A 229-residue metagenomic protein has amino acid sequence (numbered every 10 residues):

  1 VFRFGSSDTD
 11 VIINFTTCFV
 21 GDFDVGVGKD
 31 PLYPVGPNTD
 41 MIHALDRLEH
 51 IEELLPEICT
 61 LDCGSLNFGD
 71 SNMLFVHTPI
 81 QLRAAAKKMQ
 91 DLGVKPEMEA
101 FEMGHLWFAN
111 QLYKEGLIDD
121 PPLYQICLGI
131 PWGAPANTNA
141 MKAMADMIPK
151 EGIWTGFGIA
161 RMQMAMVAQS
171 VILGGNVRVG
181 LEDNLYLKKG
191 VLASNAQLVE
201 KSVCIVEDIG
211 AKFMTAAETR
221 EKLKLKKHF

Functional and structural regions predicted by a protein language model:
V1-F19, L82-D91, A143-E151, Q197-G210: Alpha-helix-loop-beta-strand connector modules within alpha/beta enzyme cores
V1-L74: Active-site beta->alpha loop and helix N-cap motifs at the rims of alpha/beta catalytic domains
T16, E99, G180, A216-E218: Residue-level detector of family-conserved "landmark" positions at structurally sensitive sites
D22-L32, I42-H50, M103-L112, M162-L173 (+1 more regions): Catalytic cores of alpha/beta
E57-E182, L192-A193, Q197: Catalytic alpha/beta core domains of metabolic enzymes, predominantly
Y186-K188: Short beta-alpha connecting loops at secondary-structure transitions that line or flank enzyme active sites
C204-F229: Mid-to-C-terminal alpha-helical segments outside catalytic/metal-binding sites
